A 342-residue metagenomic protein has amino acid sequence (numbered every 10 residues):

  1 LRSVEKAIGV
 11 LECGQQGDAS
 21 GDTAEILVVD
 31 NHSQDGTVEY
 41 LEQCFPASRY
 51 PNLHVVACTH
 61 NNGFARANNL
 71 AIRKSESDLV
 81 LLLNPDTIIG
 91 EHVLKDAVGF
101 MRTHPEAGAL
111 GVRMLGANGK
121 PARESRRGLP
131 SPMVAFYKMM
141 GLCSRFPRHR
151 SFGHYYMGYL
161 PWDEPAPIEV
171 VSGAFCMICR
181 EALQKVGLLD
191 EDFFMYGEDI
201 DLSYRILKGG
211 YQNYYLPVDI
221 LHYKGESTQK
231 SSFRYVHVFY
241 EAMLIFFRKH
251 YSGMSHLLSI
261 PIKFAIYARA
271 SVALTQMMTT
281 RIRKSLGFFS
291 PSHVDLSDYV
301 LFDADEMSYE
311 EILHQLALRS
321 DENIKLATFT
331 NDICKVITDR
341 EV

Functional and structural regions predicted by a protein language model:
V4-H60, L70: Acidic donor-binding segment of Leloir-type glycosyltransferases
S33, L83, T87-V93, I178 (+1 more regions): Hydrophobic/aromatic residue at the end of a short beta strand that borders the catalytic acidic motif
V55, T59-R66, I72-S75, M195: A short, glycine-/small-residue-rich helix N-cap motif at loop->alpha-helix starts within glycosyltransferase
V80: Short aromatic/hydrophobic "clamp" motif used to bind/position activated sugar donors
I88-E124: Conserved donor NDP-sugar-binding/catalytic core segment of glycosyltransferases
L129-I168: Short, flexible, basic/aromatic active-site loop/helix in glycosyltransferases
P161-E164, E169-D219: A short, conserved alpha-helix in the catalytic core of glycosyltransferases
Y204-I282: Active-site-adjacent helix/loop segment of glycosyltransferases that harbors family-specific signature motifs
